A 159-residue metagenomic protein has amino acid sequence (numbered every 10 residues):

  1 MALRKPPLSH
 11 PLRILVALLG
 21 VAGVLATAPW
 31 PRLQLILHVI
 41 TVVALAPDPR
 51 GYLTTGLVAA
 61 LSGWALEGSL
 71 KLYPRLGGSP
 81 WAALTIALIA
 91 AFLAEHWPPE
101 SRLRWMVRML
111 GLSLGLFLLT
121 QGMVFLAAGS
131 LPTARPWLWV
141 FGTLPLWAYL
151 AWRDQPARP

Functional and structural regions predicted by a protein language model:
A2-P159: Terminal, non-globular segments
